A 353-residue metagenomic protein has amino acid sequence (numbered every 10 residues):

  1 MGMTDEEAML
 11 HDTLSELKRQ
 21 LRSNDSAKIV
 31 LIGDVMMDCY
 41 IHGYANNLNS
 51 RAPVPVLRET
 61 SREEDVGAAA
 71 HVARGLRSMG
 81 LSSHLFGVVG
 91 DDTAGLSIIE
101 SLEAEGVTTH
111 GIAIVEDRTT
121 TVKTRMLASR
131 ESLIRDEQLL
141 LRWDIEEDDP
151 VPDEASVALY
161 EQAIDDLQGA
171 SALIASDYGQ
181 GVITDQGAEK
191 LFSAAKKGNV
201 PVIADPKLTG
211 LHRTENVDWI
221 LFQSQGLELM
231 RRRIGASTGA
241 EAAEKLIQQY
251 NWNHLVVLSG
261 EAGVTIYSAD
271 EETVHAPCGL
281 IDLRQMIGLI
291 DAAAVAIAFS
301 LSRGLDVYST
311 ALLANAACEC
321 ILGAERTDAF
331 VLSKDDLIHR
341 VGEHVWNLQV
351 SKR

Functional and structural regions predicted by a protein language model:
T4-Q20, G169, Q186-P201, P206-N216 (+2 more regions): Conserved phosphate-binding/catalytic region of the ribokinase-like
D5-E7, I29, M37-I174, V331-R353: Conserved N-terminal subdomain of the carbohydrate kinase-like
S26-A27, G80, A170, V217-D218 (+2 more regions): Short, well-ordered alpha-helix to beta-strand connector turns
A27, V122, A262-V264: Change "...and in nucleic-acid phosphodiester-cleaving endonucleases..." to "...and in nucleic-acid processing enzymes
L31, L85-G87, A204, V257: Structural beta-sheet core signal
D34-V35, Y178: Active-site metal-binding loops of divalent metal-dependent hydrolases
N47-A52, V56, M126-I134, Q138-I145 (+3 more regions): Conserved beta-alpha-beta core of the PfkB/ribokinase-like small-molecule kinase fold
F86-G87, D177-Q180, M286: Glycine- and other small-residue-rich loops at beta-strand/loop junctions that grip anionic moieties
